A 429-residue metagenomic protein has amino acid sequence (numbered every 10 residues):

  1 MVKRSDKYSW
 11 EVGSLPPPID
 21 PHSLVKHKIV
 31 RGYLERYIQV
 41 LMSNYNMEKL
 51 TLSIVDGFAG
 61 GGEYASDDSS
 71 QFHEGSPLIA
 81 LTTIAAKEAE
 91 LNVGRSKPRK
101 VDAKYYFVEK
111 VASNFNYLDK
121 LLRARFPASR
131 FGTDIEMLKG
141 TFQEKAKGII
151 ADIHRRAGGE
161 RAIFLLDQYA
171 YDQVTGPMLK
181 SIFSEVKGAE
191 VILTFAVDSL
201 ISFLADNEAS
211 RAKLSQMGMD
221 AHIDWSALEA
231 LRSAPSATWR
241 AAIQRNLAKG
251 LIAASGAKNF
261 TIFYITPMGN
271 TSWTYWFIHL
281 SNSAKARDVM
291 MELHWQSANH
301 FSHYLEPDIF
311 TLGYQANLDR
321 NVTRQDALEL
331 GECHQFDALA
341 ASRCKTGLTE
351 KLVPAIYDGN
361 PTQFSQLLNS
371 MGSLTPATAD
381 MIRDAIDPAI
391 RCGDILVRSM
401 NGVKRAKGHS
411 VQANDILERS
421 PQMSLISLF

Functional and structural regions predicted by a protein language model:
V2-K49, S69: Class I SAM-dependent methyltransferase Rossmann-like catalytic core, especially the SAM/SAH-binding loop
Y33-G148, A377-D384, P388: SAM cofactor-binding core of SAM-dependent methyltransferases, primarily the Rossmann-like beta-alpha-beta module
K145-A157, K180: Short amphipathic alpha-helix with an adjacent loop that forms part of the alpha/beta core around
Y171-S181: A short, conserved alpha-helix within the catalytic core of class I
K187-S199: Conserved beta-strand signature within the Rossmann-like core of class I S-adenosyl-L-methionine
N207-G269: A conserved mid-domain beta-alpha-beta active-site/ligand-binding segment of alpha/beta enzyme cores
W276-R287: Conserved beta strand-loop-helix elements of the APE1-like EEP
M291-F429: C-terminal target-recognition/interaction regions appended to catalytic cores
